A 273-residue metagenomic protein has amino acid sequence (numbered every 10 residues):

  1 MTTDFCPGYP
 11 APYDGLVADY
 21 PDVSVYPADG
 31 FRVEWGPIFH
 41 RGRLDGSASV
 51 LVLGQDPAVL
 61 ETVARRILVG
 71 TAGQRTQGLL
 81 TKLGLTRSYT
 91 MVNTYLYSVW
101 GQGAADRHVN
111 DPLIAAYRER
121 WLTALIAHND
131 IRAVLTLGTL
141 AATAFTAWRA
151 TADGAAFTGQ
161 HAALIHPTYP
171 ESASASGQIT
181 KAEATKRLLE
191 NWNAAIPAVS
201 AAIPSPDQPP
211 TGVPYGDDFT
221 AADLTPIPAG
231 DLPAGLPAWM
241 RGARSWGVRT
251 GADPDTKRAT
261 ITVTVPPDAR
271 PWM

Functional and structural regions predicted by a protein language model:
M1-M273: A polyanion-binding, active-site-adjacent surface
